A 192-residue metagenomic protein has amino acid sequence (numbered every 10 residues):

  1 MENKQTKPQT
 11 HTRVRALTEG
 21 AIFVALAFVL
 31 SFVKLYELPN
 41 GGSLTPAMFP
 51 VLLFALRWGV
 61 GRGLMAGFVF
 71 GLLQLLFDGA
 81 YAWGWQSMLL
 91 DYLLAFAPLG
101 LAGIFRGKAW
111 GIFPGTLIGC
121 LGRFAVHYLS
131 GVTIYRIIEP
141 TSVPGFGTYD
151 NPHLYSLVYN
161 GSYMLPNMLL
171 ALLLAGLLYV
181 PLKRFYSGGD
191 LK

Functional and structural regions predicted by a protein language model:
M1-K192: Loop-helix junctions at membrane interfaces
